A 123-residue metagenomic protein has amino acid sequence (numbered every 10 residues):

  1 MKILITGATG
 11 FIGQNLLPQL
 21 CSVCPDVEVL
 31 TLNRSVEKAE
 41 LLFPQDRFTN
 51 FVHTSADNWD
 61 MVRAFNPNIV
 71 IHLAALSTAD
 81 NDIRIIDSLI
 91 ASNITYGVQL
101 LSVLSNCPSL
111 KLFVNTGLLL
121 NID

Functional and structural regions predicted by a protein language model:
M1-C24: N-terminal Rossmann NAD(P)H-binding glycine-rich loop of SDR-like oxidoreductase domains
T6, L32, V70-L76, F113-L119: SDR active-site strand-loop-helix element
P25-R34: Conserved glycine-rich Rossmann-like NAD(P)H-binding loop of the short-chain dehydrogenase/reductase
S35-L41: Short, charged/polar "capping" segments at the starts of alpha-helices and the immediately preceding loops
P44-T54: Active-site regions of enzymes building and remodeling cell-envelope glycoconjugates
T49, N68, K111: Conserved acidic residues
H53-S92, N121: NAD(P)H-binding glycine-rich loop region in Rossmannoid oxidoreductase-like domains and their noncatalytic homologs
T95-D123: Conserved Rossmann-fold NAD(P)-dependent oxidoreductase catalytic core, especially the SDR/UDP-sugar
